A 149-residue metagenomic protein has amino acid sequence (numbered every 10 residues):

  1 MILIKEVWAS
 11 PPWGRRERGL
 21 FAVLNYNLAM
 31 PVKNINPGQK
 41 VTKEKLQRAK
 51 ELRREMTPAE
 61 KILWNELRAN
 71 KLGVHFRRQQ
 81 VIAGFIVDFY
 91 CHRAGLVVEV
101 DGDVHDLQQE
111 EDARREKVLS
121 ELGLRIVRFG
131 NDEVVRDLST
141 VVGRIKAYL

Functional and structural regions predicted by a protein language model:
I2-V74: Solvent-exposed, charged helical/coil patches that constitute nucleic-acid or partner-interaction surfaces
L52-M56, I62, R78-Y148: Basic, amphipathic alpha-helical patches used to engage nucleic acids or provide basic targeting signals, exemplified
